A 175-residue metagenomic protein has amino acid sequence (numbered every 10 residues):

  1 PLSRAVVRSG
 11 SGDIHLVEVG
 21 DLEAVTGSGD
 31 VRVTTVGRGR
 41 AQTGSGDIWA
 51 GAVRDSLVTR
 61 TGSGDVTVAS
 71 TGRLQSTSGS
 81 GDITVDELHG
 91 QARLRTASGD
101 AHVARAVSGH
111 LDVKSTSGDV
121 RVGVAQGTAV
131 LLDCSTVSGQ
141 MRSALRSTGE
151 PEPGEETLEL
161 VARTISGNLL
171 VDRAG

Functional and structural regions predicted by a protein language model:
P1-G175: Intrinsically disordered, low-complexity terminal regions
